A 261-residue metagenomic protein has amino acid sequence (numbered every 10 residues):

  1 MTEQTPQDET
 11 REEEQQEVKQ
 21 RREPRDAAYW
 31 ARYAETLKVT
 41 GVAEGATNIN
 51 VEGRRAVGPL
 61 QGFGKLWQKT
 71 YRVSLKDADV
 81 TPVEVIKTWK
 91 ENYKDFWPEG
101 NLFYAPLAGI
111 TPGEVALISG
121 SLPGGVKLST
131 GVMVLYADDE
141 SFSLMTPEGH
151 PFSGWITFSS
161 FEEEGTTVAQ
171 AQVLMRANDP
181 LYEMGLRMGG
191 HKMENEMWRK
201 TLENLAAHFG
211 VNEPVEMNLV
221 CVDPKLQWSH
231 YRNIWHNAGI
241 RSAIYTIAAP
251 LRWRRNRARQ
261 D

Functional and structural regions predicted by a protein language model:
T2-P123, A238-D261: Hydrophobic ligand-binding cavity/cleft-lining segments
A78-T81, G125-L128, N178-Y182: Short, surface-exposed beta-strand/loop "edge" segments at domain boundaries and coil↔beta transitions
K87, E91-D95, G149, E162-G165 (+2 more regions): Short, intrinsically disordered, mixed-charge
I118, F142-M145, A169-A171: Short hydrophobic/aromatic-rich beta-strand segments that constitute the beta-sheet cores of beta-sandwich/beta-barrel
P123-E164: Hydrophobic-ligand binding "helix-grip"
G149-M193: Beta-strand/loop substructures that line and gate deep hydrophobic ligand-binding cavities in soluble
M184-C221: A conserved amphipathic terminal alpha-helix motif
A206-A243: Short, highly charged C-terminal tails/helix-capping segments
